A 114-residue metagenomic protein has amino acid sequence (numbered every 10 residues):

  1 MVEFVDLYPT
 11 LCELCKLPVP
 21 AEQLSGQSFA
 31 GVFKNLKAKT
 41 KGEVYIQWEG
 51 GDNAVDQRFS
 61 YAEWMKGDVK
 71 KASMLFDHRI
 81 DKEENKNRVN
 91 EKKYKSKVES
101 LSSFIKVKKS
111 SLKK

Functional and structural regions predicted by a protein language model:
V2-D6, S96, S100: Generic recognition of stable, solvent-exposed alpha-helical segments in well-folded globular domains
E3-R79, E83, K108-K114: C-terminal cap/loop subdomain of S1 sulfatases and analogous C-terminal strand-loop tails that border
F33, S100-L101: Generic hydrophobic, helix-prone segments enriched in Leu/Val/Ile
K86-K93: Active-site-proximal N-terminal segment of extracellular/periplasmic enzymes that hydrolyze or transfer
E91, S100, S111-L112: Sequence-pattern detector for short linear motifs and compositional/periodic biases rather than a specific fold
